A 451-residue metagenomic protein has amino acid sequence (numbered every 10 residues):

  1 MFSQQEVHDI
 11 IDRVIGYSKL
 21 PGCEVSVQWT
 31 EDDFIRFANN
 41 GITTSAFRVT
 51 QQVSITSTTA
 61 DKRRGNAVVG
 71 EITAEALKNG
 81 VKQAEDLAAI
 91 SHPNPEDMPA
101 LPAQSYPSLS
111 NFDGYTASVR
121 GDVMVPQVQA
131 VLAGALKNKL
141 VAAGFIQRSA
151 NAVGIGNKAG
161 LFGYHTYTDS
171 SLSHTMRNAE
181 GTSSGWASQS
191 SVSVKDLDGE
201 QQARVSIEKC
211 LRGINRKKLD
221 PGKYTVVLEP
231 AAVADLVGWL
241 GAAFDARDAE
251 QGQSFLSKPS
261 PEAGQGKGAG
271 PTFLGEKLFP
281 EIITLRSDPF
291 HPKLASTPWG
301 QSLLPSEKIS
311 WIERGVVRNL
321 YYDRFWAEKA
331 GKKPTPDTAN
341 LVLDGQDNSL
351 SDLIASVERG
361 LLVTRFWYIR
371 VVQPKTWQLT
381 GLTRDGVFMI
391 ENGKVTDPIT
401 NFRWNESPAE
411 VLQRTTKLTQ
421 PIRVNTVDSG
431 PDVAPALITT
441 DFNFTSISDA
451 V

Functional and structural regions predicted by a protein language model:
F2-G16, G22-F34, K78-H165, L197-A234 (+2 more regions): Acidic low-complexity segments
R13-I15, I42-A46, V119-D122, A130-L136 (+10 more regions): A generic local secondary-structure boundary/capping motif
D33-A89: N-terminal alpha-helical targeting/anchoring segments
D33-Q51, Q147-L172, G315, Y368: Conserved alpha/beta core surface patches that mediate binding of polyanionic ligands
R48-A60, G163-Q189, W311-E313, D385-N392: Short beta-strand elements
R64, S171-L197, G275, V317-A339: Short, acidic (Asp/Glu-rich) active-site segment that either coordinates a divalent metal cofactor
F162-E262: Internal metal/ion-chelating core segments
E250, L256-V451: Dual-mode signal for accessory low-complexity, basic/Gly-rich regions
